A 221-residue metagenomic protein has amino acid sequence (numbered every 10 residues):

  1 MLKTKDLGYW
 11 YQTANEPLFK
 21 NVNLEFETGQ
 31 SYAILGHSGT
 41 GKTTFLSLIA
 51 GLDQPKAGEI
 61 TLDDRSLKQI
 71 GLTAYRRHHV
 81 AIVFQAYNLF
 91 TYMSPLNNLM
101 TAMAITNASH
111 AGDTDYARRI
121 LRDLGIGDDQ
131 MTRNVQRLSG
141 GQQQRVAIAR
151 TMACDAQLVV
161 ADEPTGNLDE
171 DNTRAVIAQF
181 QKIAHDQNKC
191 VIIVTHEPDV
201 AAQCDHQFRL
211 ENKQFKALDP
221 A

Functional and structural regions predicted by a protein language model:
A50: Helix-to-loop junction immediately C-terminal to a conserved catalytic motif
G58-L67: Conserved ABC transporter NBD signature motif
L67-A81: ABC ATPase NBD coupling module
G112-D129: Conserved ABC ATPase "signature" region
N134-L138, Q142-Q144: Conserved ABC ATPase signature
D155: Conserved catalytic motifs of ABC-family nucleotide-binding domains
V159-D162: Catalytic Walker B motif of ABC-type/P-loop ATPase nucleotide-binding domains
